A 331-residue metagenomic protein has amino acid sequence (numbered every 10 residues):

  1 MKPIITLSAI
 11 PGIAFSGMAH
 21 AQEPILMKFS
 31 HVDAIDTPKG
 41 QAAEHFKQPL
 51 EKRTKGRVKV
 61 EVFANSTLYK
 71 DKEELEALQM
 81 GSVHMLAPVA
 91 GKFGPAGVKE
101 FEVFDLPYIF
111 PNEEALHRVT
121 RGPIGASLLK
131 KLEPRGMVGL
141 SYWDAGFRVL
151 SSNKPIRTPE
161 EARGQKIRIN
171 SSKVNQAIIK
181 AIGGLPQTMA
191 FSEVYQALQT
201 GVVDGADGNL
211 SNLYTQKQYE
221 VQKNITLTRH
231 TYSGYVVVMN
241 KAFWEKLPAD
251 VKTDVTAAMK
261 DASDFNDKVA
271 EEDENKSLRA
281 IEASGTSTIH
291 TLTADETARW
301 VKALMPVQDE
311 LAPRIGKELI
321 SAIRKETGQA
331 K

Functional and structural regions predicted by a protein language model:
M1-I4: Positively charged n-region of N-terminal signal peptides that target proteins for export
T6-A14: Bacterial N-terminal signal peptides
F15-A21: Sec/Tat signal peptide C-region and signal peptidase I cleavage site
Q22-A115, P123-A126, K130-K331: N-terminal secretory/targeting leader peptides
